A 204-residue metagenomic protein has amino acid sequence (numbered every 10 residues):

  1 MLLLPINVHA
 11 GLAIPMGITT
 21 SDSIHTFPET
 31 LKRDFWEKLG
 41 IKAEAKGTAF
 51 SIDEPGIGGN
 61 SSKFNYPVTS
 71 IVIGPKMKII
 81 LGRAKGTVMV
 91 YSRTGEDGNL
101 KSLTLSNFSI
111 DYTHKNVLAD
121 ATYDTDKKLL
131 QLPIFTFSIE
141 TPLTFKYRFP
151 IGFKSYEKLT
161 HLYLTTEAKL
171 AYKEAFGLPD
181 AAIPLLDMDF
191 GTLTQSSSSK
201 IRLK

Functional and structural regions predicted by a protein language model:
L4-L12: Sec/Tat signal peptide C-region and signal peptidase I cleavage site
G11-K204: Extracytosolic secretory-pathway proteins
